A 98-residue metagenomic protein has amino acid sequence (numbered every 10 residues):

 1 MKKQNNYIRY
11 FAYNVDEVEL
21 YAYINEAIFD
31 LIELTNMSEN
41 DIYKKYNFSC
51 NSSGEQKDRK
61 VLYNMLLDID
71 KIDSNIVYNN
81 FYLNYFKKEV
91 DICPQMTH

Functional and structural regions predicted by a protein language model:
K2-Y63: Metalloprotease/metallohydrolase-associated module, dominated by Zn2+-dependent proteases
N5, Q95-M96: Generic low-complexity segments that are intrinsically disordered, proline-rich and/or Lys/Arg-biased
K45, M96-T97: Short glycine-rich, low-complexity/disordered patches
C50-G54, N75, P94: Compositionally biased regions
M65-V90: A hydrophobic membrane-anchoring alpha-helix module
D91-I92, H98: Short, positively charged and aromatic/hydrophobic N-terminal segments
